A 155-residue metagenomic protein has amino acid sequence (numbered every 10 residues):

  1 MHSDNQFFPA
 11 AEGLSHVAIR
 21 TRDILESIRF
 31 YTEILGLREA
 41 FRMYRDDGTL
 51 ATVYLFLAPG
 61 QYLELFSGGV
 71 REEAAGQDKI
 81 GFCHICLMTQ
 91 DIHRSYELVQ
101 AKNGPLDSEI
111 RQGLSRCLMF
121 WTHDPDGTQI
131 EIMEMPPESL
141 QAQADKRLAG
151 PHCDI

Functional and structural regions predicted by a protein language model:
M1-A10, Y96-I155: Vicinal oxygen chelate
H2-D4, F41-R42, L50, L65 (+3 more regions): A short, acidic/glycine-rich surface segment
F8, Y44-R45, G76-Q77, R111: Short Gly/Pro-enriched turn/cap motifs at secondary-structure boundaries
A11, R20-Y62: Core segments of cupin and vicinal oxygen chelate
G13-D23, T52-L57, E73-V99, L118-H123 (+1 more regions): Vicinal oxygen chelate
S15, A40, C83, D107-S108: A short, local hydrophobic-aromatic micro-motif
A58-G60, F66-G68, M135: Generic beta-structure capping elements
